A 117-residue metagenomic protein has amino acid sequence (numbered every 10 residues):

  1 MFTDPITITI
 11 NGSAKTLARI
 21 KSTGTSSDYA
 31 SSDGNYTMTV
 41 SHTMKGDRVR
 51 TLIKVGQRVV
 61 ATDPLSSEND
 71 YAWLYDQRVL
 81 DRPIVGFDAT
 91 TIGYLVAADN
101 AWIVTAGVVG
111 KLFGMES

Functional and structural regions predicted by a protein language model:
M1-L17, V109-S117: Short, intrinsically disordered N-terminal pre-domain segments
K21-G56: Amphipathic, interaction-prone secondary-structure segments
M44, Q57-D63, L80-I84: Beta-strand elements of well-folded, non-transmembrane domains
R48-R50, V60, A98-W102: Charged, low-complexity, helix-prone segments enriched in Lys/Glu/Asp/Gln
S66-T90: Short secondary-structure subsegments characteristic of cysteine-rich extracellular domains
D88-S117: Compositionally biased, intrinsically disordered linkers/stalks adjacent to structured regions
